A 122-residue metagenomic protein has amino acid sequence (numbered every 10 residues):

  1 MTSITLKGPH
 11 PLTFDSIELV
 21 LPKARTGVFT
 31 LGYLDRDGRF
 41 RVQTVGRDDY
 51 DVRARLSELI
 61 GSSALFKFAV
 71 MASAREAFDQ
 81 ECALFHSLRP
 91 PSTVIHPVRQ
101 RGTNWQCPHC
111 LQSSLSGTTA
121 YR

Functional and structural regions predicted by a protein language model:
M1-Q43, R47-R122: Boundary/linker segments flanking structured domains
